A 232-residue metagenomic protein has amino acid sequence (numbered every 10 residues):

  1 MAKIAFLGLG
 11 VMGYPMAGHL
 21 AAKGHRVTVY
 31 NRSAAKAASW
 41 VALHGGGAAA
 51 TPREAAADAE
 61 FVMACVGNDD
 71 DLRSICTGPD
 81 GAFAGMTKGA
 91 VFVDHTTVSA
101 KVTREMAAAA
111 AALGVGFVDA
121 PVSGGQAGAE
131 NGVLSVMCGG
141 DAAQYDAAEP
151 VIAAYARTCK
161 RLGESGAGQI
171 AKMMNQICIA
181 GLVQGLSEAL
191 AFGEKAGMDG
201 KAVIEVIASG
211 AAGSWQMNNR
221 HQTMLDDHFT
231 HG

Functional and structural regions predicted by a protein language model:
M1-A64, A90, H95-T96, Q126: NAD(P)+-binding Rossmann beta1-loop-alpha1 motif at the extreme N-terminus of oxidoreductases
V27, A48, G116-V118, C159 (+1 more regions): Hydrophobic beta-strand scaffold residues
P52-V115: Rossmann-fold NAD(P) dinucleotide-binding segment
V66, T97-I177: Rossmann-fold dinucleotide-binding core
A147, A167-G232: Helical "substrate-binding/catalytic lid" subdomain of Rossmann-like NAD(P)-dependent dehydrogenases/reductases
